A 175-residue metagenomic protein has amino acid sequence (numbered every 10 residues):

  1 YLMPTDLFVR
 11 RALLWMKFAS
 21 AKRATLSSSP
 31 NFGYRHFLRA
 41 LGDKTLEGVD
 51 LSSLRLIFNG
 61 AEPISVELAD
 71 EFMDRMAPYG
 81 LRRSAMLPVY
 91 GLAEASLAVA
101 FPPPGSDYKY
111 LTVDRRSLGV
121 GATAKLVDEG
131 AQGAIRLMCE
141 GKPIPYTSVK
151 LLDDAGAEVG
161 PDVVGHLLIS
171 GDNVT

Functional and structural regions predicted by a protein language model:
Y1-A19: ATP-dependent adenylate-forming carboxylate-activation enzymes
L2-M3, A12, S27, E67 (+1 more regions): Extended hydrophobic-aromatic, low-complexity segments
L2-T5, N59-G60, L152-D154, I169-S170: Thr-Gly-centered strand-to-loop micro-motif
M3, V89, E140: Hydrophobic residues at beta-strand termini and immediately following loops that shape nucleotide-binding pockets
V9-R10, R35, V66: Loop/helix-junction capping segments adjacent to catalytic residues or to phosphate/diphosphate-binding pockets
M16-S28, L38-A134, S148-V149, A155-A157: Gly/Ser/Thr-rich phosphate-binding loop
F32-R35, E62, D172-N173: Alpha-helix/helix-capping structural signal
A124-L126, I135-Y146, A155-T175: Conserved ATP/PPi-binding loop(s) of AMP-dependent carboxylate-activating enzymes
